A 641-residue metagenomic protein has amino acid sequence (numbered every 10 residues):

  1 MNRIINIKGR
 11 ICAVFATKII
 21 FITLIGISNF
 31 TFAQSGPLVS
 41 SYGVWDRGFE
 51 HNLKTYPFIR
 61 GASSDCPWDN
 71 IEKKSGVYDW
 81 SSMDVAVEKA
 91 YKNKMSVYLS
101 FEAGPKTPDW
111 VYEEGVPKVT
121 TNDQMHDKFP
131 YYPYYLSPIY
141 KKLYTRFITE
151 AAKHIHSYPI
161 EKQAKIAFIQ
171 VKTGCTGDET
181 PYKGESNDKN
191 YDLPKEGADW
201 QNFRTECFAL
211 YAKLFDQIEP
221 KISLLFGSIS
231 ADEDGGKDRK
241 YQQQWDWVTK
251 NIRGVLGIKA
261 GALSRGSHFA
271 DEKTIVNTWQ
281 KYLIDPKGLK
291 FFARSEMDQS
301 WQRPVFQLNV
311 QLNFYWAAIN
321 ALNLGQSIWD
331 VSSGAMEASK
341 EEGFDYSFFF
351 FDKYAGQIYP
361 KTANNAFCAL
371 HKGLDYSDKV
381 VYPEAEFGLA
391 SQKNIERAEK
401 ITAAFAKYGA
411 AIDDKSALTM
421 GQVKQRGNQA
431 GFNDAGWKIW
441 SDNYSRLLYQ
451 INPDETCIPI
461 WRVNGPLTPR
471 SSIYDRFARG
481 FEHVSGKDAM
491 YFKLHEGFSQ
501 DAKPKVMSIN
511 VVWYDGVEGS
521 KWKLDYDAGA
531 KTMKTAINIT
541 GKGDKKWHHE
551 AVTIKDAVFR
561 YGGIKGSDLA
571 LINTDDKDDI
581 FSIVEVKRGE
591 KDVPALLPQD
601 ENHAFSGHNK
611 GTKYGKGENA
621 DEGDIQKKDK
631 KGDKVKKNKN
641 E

Functional and structural regions predicted by a protein language model:
Q34-Y135, F292, D298-V305, Q326-M336 (+6 more regions): N-terminal substrate-binding region of glycoside hydrolase catalytic domains
Y91, K128-Q170, F203, C207-L210: An active-site-proximal structural segment forming one wall of the substrate-binding cleft that immediately precedes
E102, R253-D434: Substrate-binding cleft of secreted/luminal carbohydrate-active enzymes
Q170, C175-P181, D192-E196, N202-L289: Substrate-binding cleft/loops of secretory-pathway carbohydrate-active enzymes
G388-G497, P594-Y614: Glycan-recognition and processing domains
G519-T532: Short, surface-exposed beta-strand/strand-loop-strand elements in extracellular ectodomains
K531-G563: Extracellular carbohydrate recognition and processing domains and analogous Trp-centered ligand-binding platforms
E550-S582: Extracellular beta-strand ligand-recognition surfaces/modules
